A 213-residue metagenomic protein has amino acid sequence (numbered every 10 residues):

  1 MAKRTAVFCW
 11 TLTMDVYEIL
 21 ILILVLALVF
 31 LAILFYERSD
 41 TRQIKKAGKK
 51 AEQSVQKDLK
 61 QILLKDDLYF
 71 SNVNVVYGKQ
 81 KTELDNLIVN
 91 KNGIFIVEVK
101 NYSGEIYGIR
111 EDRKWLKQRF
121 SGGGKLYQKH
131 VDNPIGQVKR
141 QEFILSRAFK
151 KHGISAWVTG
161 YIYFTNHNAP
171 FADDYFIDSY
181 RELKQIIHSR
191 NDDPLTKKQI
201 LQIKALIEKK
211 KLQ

Functional and structural regions predicted by a protein language model:
R4-T82, I88-F95, K100-R110, K114-Q213: Surface-exposed interaction regions that form or flank ligand-binding interfaces
